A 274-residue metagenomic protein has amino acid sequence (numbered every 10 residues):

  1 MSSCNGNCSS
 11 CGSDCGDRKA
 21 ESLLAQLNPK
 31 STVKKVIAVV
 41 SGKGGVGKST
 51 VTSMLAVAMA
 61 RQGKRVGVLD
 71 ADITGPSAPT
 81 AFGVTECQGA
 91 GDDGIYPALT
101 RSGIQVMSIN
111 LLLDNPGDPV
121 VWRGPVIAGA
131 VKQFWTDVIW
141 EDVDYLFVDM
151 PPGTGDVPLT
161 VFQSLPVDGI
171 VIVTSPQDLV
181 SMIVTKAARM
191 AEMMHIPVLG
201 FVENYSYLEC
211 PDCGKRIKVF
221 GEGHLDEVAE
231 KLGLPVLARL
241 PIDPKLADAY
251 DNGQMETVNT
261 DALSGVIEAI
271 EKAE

Functional and structural regions predicted by a protein language model:
M1-E21, A188-E274: C-terminal lobe/tail of nucleotide-utilizing enzymes
N28-K34: Phosphate-binding P-loop
V33, G44, D70, A78 (+7 more regions): Residue-level signature of catalytic and energy-coupling elements of molecular machines, predominantly ATP/GTP-dependent
K35-I73, A188, M194: Walker A/P-loop phosphate-binding motif and the immediately C-terminal alpha-helix
V66, A71-P116, A128: Phosphate-binding loop that captures ATP/GTP phosphates
M107, V131, M150, Q163 (+2 more regions): Glycine-rich phosphate-binding loops of nucleotide-dependent enzymes
L113-V161: Phosphate-binding/switch loop-helix module in NTP-utilizing enzymes
E141-Y145, T154, P166-A187: Conserved Switch II/interswitch segment of TRAFAC-class P-loop GTPases
